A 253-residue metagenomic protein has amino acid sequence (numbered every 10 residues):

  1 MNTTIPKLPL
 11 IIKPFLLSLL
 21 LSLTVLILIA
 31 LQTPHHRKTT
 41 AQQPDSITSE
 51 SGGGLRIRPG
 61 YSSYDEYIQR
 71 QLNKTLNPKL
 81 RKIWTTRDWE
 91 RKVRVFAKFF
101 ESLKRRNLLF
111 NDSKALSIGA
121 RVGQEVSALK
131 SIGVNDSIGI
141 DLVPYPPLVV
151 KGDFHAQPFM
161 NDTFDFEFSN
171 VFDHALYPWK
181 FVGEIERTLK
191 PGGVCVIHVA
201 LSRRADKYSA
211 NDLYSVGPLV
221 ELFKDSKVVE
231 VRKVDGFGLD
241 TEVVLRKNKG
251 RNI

Functional and structural regions predicted by a protein language model:
K7-F110: Class I SAM-dependent methyltransferase Rossmann-like catalytic core, especially the SAM/SAH-binding loop
F110, L176, K190, K224 (+1 more regions): Short conserved AdoMet
D112-A156: Class I SAM-dependent methyltransferase SAM/SAH-binding core
H155-E167: A short acidic, Gly/Pro-enriched loop at the edge of an enzyme's catalytic core that lines a small-molecule cofactor
D165-P178: A short SAM/SAH-binding and catalytic strip from SAM-dependent methyltransferases
W179-V194: A short glycine-rich, Lys/Arg-flanked "PGG" loop and its adjoining helix->strand segment in the class I
V194-D225: Conserved class I S-adenosyl-L-methionine
S226-I253: Core SAM-dependent methyltransferase catalytic element
